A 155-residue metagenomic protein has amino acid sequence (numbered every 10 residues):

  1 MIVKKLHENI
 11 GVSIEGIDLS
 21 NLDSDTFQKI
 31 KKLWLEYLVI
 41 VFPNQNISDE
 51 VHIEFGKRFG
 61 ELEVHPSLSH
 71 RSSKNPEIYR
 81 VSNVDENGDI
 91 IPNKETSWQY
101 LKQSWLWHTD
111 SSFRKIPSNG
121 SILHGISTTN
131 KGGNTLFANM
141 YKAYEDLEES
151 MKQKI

Functional and structural regions predicted by a protein language model:
M1-I155: Non-heme Fe(II) oxygenase catalytic core, chiefly the N-lobe of the double-stranded beta-helix
